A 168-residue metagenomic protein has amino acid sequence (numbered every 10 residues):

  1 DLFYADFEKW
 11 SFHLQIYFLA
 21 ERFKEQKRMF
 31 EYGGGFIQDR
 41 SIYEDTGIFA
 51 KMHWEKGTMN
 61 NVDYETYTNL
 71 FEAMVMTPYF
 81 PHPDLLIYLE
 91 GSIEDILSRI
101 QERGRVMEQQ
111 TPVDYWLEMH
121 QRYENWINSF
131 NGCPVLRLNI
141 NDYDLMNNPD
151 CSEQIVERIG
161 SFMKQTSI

Functional and structural regions predicted by a protein language model:
D1-A20, I48-A50: Conserved substrate/cofactor phosphate-moiety recognition/catalytic segment in nucleotide-dependent phosphotransferases
D1-L2, G47, L145-D150: Short, solvent-exposed polar/charged micro-motifs at secondary-structure junctions
L19-E25, N69-A73: A Trp-anchored, charged/polar loop motif used as the substrate-binding/catalytic surface of acyl/ester-handling
E21-V62, I87: A basic- and aromatic-enriched beta-loop-alpha substructure that forms the phosphate/nucleotide- and DNA/RNA-contacting
Y32, M74-H82, N125-V135: A structural motif corresponding to the C-terminal end of an alpha-helix and its immediate exit/capping segment
I42-E44, G91-D95, D142-L145: Conserved nucleotide-binding/hydrolysis micro-motifs of P-loop NTPases
G47-R122: A glycine- and Lys/Arg-enriched "phosphate-lid" helix/loop adjacent to the NTP-binding pocket of small-molecule kinases
L97-I168: NTP-dependent small-molecule kinase module
